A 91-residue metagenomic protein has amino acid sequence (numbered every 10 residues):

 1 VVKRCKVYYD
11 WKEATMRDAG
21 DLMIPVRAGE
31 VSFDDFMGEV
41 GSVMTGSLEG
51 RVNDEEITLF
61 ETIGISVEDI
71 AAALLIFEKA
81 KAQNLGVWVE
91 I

Functional and structural regions predicted by a protein language model:
V1-I91: Adenosine-phosphate binding glycine-rich loop
